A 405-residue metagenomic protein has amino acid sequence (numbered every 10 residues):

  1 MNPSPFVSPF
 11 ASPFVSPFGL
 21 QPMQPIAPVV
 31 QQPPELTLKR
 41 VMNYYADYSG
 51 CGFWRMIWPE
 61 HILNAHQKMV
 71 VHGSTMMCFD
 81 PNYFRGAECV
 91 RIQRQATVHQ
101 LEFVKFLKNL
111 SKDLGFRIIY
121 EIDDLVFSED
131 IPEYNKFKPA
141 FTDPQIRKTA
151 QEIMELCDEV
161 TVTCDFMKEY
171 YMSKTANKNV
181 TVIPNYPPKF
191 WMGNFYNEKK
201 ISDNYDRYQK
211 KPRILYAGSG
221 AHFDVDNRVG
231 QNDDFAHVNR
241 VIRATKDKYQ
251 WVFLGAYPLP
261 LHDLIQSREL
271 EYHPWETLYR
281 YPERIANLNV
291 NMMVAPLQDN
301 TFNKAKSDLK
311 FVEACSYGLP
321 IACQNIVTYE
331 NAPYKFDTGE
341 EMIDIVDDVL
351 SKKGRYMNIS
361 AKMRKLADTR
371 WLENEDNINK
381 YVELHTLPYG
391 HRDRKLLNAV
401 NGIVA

Functional and structural regions predicted by a protein language model:
P17-T97: N-terminal pre-catalytic "stem/leader" segment of glycosyltransferase-like enzymes
Y45-W58, I62, N185-L288: Conserved catalytic-core segment of nucleotide-activated headgroup transferases in glycan assembly
V90, S111-I131: Active-site proximal beta-strand in glycosyltransferases
N109, D113, A140-V160: Membrane-proximal helix-turn-helix segments that form the acceptor-binding/catalytic region of lipid-linked
Q151-V180, K189-N194, P258-P260, N331 (+1 more regions): A short, active-site helix/loop in glycosyltransferases that binds the activated sugar's phosphate group
V225-D233, Y279, E283-E313, C323-P333: Nucleotide-sugar-dependent
E330-D348: Change "using UDP/GDP/dTDP sugars" to "using nucleotide sugars
K353-N401: A charged, aromatic-enriched C-terminal amphipathic alpha-helix characteristic of glycosyltransferases across folds
